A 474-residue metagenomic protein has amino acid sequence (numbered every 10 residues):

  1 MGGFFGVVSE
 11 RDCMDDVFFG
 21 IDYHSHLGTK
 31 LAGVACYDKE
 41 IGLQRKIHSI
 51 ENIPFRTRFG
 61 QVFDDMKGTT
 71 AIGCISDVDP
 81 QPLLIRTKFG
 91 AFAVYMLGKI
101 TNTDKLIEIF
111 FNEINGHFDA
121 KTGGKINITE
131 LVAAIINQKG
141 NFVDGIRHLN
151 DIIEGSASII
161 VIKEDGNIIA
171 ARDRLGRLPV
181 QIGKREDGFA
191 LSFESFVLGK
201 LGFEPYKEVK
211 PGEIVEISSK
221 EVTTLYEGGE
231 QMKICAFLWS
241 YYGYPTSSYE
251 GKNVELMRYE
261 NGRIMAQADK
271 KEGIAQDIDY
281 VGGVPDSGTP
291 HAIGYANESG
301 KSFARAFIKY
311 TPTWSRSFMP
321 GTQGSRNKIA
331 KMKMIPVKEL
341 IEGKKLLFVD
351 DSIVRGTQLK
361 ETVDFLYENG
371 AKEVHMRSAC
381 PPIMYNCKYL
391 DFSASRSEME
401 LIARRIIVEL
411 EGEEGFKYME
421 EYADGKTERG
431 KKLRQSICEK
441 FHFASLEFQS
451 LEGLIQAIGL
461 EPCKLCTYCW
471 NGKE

Functional and structural regions predicted by a protein language model:
M1-K210, E216-D279, V284, E373: Conserved short alpha-helical segments that host acidic/polar catalytic motifs at enzyme active sites
D12-M14, N102, I168, R177-L178 (+7 more regions): Flexible loop/turn segments at secondary-structure boundaries
D165-N167, R172, G202-Y206, V363-E474: PRPP-dependent phosphoribosyltransferase catalytic core
R172, F193, S219, G282-D286 (+6 more regions): Active-site proximal loops enriched in glycine and acidic residues that flank catalytic Cys/His/Asp and coordinate
V197, E204, G212, Q267-G273 (+4 more regions): Phosphate/diphosphate-binding loops
M265, Y295, D351-S352, V374: Hydrophobic, well-ordered secondary-structure elements that form the walls of internal hydrophobic environments
K271, Q276-S317: Long, K/E/R/D-enriched contiguous segments that form extended
N297-K345, M384-R396: Short, glycine/charge-rich flexible loops or terminal/linker lids adjacent to PRPP-binding catalytic cores
